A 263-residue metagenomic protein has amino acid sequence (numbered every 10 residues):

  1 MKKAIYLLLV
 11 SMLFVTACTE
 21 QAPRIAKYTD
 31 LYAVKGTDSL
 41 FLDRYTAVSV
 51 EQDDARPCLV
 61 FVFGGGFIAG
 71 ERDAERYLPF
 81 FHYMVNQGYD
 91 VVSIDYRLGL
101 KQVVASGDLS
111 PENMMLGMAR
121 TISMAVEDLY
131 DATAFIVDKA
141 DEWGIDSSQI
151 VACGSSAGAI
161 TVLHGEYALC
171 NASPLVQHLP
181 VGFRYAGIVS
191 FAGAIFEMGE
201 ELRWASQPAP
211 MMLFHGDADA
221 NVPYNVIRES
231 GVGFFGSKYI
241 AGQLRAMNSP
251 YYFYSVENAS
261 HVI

Functional and structural regions predicted by a protein language model:
E20-D54: N-terminal cap/lid segment of alpha/beta-hydrolase-fold proteins
D54-G66: Short beta-strand element of the alpha/beta-hydrolase
E71-R72, Y96-S123: Cap/lid segment of the alpha/beta-hydrolase catalytic domain
R72-I94, K101-V103: Short amphipathic alpha-helix adjacent to the substrate-entry channel of hydrolases
P111-E142: Alpha/beta-hydrolase active-site loop
D131-Q207: Primarily recognizes the serine-hydrolase "nucleophile elbow" in alpha/beta-hydrolase and SGNH/GDSL folds
V176-N248: The feature captures the conserved acid-bearing segment of alpha/beta-hydrolase catalytic domains
R245-I263: C-terminal catalytic histidine-bearing segment of alpha/beta-hydrolase fold enzymes
